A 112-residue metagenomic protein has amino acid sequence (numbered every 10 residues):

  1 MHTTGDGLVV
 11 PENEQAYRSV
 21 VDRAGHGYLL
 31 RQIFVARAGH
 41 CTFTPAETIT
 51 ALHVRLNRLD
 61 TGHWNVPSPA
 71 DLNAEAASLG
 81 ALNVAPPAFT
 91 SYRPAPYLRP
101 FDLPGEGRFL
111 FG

Functional and structural regions predicted by a protein language model:
M1-G112: C-terminal His-loop and adjacent cap/lid subdomain of alpha/beta-hydrolase
